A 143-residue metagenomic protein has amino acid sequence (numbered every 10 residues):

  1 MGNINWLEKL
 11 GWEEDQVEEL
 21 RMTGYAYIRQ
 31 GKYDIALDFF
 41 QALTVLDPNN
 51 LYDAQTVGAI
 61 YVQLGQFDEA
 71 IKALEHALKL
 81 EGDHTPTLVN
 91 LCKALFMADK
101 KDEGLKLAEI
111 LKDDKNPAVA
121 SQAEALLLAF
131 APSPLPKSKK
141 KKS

Functional and structural regions predicted by a protein language model:
G2-E19: TPR-adjacent "capping" and linker segments in tetratricopeptide-repeat scaffold/adaptor proteins
